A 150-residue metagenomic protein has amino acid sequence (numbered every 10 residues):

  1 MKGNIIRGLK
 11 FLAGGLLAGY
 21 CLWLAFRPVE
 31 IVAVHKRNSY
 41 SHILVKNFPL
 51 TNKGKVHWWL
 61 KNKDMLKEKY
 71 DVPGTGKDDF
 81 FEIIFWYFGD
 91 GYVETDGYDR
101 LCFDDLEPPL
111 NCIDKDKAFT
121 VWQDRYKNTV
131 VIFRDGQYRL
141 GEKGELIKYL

Functional and structural regions predicted by a protein language model:
M1-I5: Cytosolic-side transmembrane helix boundary signature
I6-R27: Hydrophobic membrane-insertion alpha-helices, especially the h-region of bacterial N-terminal signal peptides
C21-S39: Signal peptide cleavage region of secreted peptide precursors
V34-S39, I113-D114, Q123-Y126: Short, ordered beta-strand-loop transition motifs
K36-P49: Acidic/histidine-rich, surface-exposed loop or edge segments in extracytoplasmic proteins
S41-I43, I83-I84, Y138: A broad, low-specificity signal marking well-ordered, structured residues that form hydrophobic/aromatic
K46-K117: Mature extracytoplasmic domains of secretory-pathway proteins
A118-L150: C-terminal partner/receptor-binding element of secreted or periplasmic proteins
